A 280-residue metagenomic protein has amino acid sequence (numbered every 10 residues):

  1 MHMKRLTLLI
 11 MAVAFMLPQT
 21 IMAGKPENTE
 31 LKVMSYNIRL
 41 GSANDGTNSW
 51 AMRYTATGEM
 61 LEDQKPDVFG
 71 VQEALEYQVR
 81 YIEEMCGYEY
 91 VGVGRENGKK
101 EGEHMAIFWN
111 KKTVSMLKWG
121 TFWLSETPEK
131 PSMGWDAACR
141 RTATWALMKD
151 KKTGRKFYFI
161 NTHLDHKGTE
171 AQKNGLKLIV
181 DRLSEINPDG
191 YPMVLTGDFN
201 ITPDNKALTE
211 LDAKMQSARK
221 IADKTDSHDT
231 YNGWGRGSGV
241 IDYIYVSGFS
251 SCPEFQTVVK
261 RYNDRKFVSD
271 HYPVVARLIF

Functional and structural regions predicted by a protein language model:
M1-L6: Positively charged n-region of N-terminal signal peptides that target proteins for export
T7, L17, I21-M85, E96-E103 (+2 more regions): N-terminal, active-site-proximal structural segment of metallo-dependent hydrolase catalytic domains
T29-M34, C86, E101-H104, R140-T144 (+6 more regions): Residues that flank catalytic or metal-binding motifs in active/ligand-binding sites
E30-S42, M105, L117-F122, R155-D165: Active-site-proximal beta-strand elements of phosphoester/diester hydrolases
K32-I38, T57-I82, F108, A146 (+5 more regions): Active-site beta-strand/loop signature of hydrolases that rely on acidic residues for catalysis
L40-T47, T169, D226-D229: Short, solvent-exposed loop/turn elements at domain surfaces
V68-Y158, S251, Q256-V258: Structured beta-strand-rich core segments of catalytic domains in phosphoester-bond hydrolases
E170, N174, L183-M193, N200-F280: Metal-dependent phosphoester-hydrolase catalytic domains
